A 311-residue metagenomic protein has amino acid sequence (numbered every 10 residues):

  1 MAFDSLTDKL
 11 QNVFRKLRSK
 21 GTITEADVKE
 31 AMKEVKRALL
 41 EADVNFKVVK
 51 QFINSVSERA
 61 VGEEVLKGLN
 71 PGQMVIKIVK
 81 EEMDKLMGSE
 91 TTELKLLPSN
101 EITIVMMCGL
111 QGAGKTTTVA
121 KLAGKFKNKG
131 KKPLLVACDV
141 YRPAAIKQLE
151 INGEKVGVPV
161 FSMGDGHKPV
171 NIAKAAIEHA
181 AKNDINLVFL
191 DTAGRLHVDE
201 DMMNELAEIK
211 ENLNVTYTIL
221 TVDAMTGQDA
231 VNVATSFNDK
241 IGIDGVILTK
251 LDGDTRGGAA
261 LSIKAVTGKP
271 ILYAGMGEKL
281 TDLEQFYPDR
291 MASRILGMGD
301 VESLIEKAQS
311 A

Functional and structural regions predicted by a protein language model:
M1, I23, N70, H167 (+2 more regions): Short coil/turn linker and secondary-structure boundary residues
M1, N12, R18, A60 (+5 more regions): Residue-level signal for pocket-adjacent positions within structured domains
M1-D4, T22-V28, E278-L280, Q309: A short, ordered amphipathic alpha-helix with a cationic face
F3-K20, T192, R290, R294-A311: Long amphipathic alpha-helical segments used for membrane anchoring, targeting, substrate engagement, or oligomerization
L6, L10-C138, A145-D165, I172-T192: Primarily NTPase-proximal linker/entry elements flanking Walker-type ATP/GTP-binding cores
G112-A113, Y141-P143, H167-P169, G194-V198 (+2 more regions): Short, small-residue-enriched loops and turns at beta-alpha junctions that line or gate enzyme active sites
K174, I185, H197, D201-E211 (+1 more regions): Conserved phosphate-handling catalytic cores of large alpha/beta enzymes
